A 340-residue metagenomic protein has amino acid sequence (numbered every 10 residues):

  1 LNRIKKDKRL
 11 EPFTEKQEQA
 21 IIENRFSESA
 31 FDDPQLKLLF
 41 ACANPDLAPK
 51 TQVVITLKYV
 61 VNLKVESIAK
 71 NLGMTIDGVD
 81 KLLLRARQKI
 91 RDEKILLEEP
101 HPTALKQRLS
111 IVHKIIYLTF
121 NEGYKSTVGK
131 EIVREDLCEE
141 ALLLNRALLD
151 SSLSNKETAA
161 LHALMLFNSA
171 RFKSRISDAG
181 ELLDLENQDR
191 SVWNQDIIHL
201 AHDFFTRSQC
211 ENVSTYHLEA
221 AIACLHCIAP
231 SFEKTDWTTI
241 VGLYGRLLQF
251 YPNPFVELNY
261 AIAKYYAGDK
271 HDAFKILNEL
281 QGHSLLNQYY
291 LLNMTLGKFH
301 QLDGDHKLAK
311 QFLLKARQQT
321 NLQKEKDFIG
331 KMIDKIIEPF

Functional and structural regions predicted by a protein language model:
L1-F13: Arg/Lys-rich amphipathic alpha helix in sigma70-family domain 2
E15, F26-Q35, A41, P49 (+3 more regions): Amphipathic helix-loop-helix modules that constitute alpha-helical solenoid scaffolds
D46-K64: Short amphipathic alpha helix immediately N-terminal
D150-S151, Q209-E211, G245-F250, Q281-L286 (+1 more regions): Solenoid-like repeat scaffolds
L161, M165-N168, E219, A223 (+4 more regions): "A position-specific structural signal for the A-helix of alpha-solenoid helical repeats
S169, S231-K234, A267, D303 (+1 more regions): Structural motif corresponding to the intra-repeat A-B loop/turn of tetratricopeptide repeats
